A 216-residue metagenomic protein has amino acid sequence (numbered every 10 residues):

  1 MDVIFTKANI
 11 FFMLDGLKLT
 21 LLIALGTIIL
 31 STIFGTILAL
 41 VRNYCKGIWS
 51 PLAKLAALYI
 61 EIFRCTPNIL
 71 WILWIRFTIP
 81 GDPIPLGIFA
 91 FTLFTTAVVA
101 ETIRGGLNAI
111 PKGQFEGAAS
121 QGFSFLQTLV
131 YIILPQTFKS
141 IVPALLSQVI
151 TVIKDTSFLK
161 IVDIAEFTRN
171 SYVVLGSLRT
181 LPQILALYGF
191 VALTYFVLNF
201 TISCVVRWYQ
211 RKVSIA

Functional and structural regions predicted by a protein language model:
M1-A216: Transmembrane alpha-helices and adjacent helix-loop boundaries
